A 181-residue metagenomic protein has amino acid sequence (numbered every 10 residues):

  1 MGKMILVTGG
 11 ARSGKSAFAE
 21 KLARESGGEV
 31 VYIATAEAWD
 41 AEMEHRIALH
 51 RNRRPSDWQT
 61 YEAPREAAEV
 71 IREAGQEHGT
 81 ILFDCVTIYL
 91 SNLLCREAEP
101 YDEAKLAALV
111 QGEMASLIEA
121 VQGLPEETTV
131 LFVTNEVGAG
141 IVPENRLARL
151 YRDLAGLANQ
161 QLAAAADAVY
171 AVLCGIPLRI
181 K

Functional and structural regions predicted by a protein language model:
M1-G2, Q76-E77, A108: Catalytic phosphate/metal-binding cores of nucleic-acid and nucleotide-processing enzymes, i.e., regions that mediate
M1-K15, A23, E29, Q160-K181: Charged, low-complexity C-terminal accessory regions
I5-G75: Conserved P-loop
A19, H50, L82, N135 (+1 more regions): Residue-level signal for inorganic ion chemistry
S26, S56-D57, E77, L124-E127 (+1 more regions): Structured helix-beta-strand junction loops
G28-V31, G79, T129, A168: Residues at the starts of beta-strands that form the adenosine-phosphate
R65, L90-K181: Replace "adjacent to P-loop NTPase cores in ATP/GTP-dependent enzymes" with "adjacent to NTP-binding cores
T80-L94: A basic- and aromatic-enriched beta-loop-alpha substructure that forms the phosphate/nucleotide- and DNA/RNA-contacting
